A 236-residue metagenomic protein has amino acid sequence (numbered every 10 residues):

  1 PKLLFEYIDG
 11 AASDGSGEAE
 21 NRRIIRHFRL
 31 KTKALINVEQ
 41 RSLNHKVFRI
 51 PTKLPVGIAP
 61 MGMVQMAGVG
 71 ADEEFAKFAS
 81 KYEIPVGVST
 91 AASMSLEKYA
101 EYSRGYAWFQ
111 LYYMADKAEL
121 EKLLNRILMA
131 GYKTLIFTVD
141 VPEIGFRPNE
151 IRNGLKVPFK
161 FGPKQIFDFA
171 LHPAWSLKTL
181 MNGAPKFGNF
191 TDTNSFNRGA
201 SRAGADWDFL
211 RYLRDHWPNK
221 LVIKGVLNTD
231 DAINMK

Functional and structural regions predicted by a protein language model:
K2-R49, V157-A205: An N-cap/entry alpha-helix motif that binds or orients negatively charged groups
K2-T138: N-terminal capping/small domains of soluble enzymes
T90-S93, M114, A203-G204, V222-T229: Glycine-rich beta-to-alpha transition loops that act as phosphate-gripper elements at the mouths of alpha/beta enzyme
S95-K98, F209, D230-A232: Short acidic active-site motifs
K122-L124, L227-K236: Catalytic cores of alpha/beta
F137, L213, M235: Conserved hydrophobic/aromatic pocket- or pore-lining residues that grip, position, or stack substrates in active sites
V139-E143, L227: Glycine-rich beta-alpha junction loops
D208-L221: A structural motif corresponding to the C-terminal end of an alpha-helix and its immediate exit/capping segment
